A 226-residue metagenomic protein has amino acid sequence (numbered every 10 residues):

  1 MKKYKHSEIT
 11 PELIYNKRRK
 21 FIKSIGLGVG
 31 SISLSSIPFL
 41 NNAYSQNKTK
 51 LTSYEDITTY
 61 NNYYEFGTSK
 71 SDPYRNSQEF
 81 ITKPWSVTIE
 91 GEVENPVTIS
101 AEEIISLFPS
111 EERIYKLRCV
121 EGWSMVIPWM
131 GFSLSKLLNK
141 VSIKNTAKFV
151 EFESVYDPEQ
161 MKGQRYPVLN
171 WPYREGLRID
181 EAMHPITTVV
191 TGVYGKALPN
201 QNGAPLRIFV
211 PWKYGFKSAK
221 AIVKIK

Functional and structural regions predicted by a protein language model:
M1-K20, N41-A43: N-terminal secretory signal peptides
T10-P11, K17, S35, S100 (+2 more regions): General structural signal for secondary-structure boundaries
K20-N41: N-terminal export signals
Y44, K48-K226: Structured, non-membrane catalytic/scaffold regions adjacent to prosthetic-group chemistry
